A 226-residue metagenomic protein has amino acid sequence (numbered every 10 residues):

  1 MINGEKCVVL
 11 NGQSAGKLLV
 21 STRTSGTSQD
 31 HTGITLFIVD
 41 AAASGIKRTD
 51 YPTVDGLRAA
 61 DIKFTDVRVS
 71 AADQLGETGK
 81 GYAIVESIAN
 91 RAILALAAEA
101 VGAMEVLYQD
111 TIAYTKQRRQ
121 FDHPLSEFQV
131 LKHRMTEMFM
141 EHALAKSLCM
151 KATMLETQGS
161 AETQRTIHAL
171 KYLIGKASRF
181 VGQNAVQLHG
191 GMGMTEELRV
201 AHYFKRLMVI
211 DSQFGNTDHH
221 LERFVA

Functional and structural regions predicted by a protein language model:
M1, T78, E86-A226: Alpha-helical interface subdomain recognition
N3-K47: A short core secondary-structure module
G4, F37, I62-F64, M104 (+1 more regions): Residue-level signal for inorganic ion chemistry
L10-S14, G26-H31, P52-L57, G76-E77 (+1 more regions): Solvent-exposed alpha-helices and their adjacent loops that cap or buttress functional pockets in soluble metabolic
S14-G16, G56, Q129, T166: Residue-level preference for beta-strand/loop junctions
S28, I46, D73, T195-E196 (+1 more regions): Short active-site-adjacent structural elements
V39-A71: Flexible, small-/acidic-enriched active-site or ligand-binding loops
A60-I88: A short, charged helix-loop
